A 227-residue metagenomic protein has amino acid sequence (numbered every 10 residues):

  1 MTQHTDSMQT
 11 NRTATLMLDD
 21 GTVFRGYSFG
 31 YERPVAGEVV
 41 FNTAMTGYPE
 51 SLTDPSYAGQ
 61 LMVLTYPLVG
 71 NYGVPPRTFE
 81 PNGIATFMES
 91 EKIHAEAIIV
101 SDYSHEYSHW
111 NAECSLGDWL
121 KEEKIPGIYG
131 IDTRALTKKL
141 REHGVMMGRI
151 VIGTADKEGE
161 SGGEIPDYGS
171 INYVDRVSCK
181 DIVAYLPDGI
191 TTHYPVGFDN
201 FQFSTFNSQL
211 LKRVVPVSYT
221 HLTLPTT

Functional and structural regions predicted by a protein language model:
M1-D20: Generic start-of-chain signal for non-secretory N-termini
M1-S7, N200-L210: Short, basic, low-complexity termini and linkers enriched in Ser/Thr/Gly/Pro that act as targeting/leader peptides
N11-T13, T22-K157: Feature captures the catalytic cores and cofactor-binding loops of soluble hydro-lyases/lyases that act on carboxylate
L140, M146-F201, Q209-R213: Flexible inter-domain linker/hinge segments
T205, T220-T226: Conserved small/polar residues in nucleotide/adenosyl-binding loops
L211-L222: Pre-Walker A segment
